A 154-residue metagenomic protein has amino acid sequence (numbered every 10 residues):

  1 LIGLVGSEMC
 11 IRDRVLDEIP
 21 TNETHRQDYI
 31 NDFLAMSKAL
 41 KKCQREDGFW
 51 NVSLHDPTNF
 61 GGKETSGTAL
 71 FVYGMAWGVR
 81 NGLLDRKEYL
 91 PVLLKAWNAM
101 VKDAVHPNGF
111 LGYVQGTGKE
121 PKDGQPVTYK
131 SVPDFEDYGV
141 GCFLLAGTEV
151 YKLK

Functional and structural regions predicted by a protein language model:
L1-G6, I11: Single conserved hydrophobic/aromatic residue that forms the stacking wall/gate of nucleotide- or nucleobase-binding
S7, T21, H25-Y29, Q44 (+3 more regions): Solvent-exposed loop and edge beta-strand segments that line ligand/cofactor-binding and catalytic clefts
R12, I30-S37, T68-M75, L90: A general structural signal for well-ordered alpha-helical packing
R12, Q44, Q115: Short, small-residue-rich loop/turn micro-motifs
R12-E18: Membrane-embedded hairpin module used as a gating/binding unit in multi-pass transport and secretion proteins
E18-T21, R80: General structural signal for alpha-helix termini and helix-helix connectors
I30-G48, V92-G109: Long, well-ordered core segments of solenoidal/helical folds
G62-K63, A69-K154: CBM-like carbohydrate-recognition segments
